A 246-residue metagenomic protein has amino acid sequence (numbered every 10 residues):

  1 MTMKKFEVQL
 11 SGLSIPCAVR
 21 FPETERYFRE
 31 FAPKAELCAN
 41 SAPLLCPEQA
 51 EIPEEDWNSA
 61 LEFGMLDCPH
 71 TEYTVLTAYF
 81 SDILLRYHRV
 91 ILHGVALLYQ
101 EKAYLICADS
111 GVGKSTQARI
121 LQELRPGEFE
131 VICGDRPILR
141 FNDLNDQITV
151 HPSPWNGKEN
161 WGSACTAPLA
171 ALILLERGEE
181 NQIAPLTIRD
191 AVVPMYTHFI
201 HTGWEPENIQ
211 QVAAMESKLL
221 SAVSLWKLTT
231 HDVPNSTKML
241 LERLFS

Functional and structural regions predicted by a protein language model:
M1-S110, I120-I132, I138-S246: A noncatalytic interaction/capping subdomain that flanks phosphate/NTP-handling catalytic cores
K114: Conserved lysine of the Walker
Q117: Hydrophobic positions on the alpha1 helix immediately C-terminal to the Walker A/P-loop
